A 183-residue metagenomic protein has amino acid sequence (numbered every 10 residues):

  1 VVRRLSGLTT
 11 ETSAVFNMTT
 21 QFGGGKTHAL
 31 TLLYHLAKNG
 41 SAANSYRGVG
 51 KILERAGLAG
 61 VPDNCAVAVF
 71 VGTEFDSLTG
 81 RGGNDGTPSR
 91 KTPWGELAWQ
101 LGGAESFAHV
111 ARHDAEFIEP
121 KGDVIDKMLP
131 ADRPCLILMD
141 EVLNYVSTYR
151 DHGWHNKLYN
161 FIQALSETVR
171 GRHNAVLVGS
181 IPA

Functional and structural regions predicted by a protein language model:
R4-V15, Q21: Phosphate-binding P-loop
F16-Q21, H28-D123: P-loop NTPase motor core
L33-Y34, V71-T73, D140-E141, R172-A175 (+1 more regions): A short beta-strand-to-loop transition that corresponds to the Sensor-1 phosphate-sensing loop of AAA+ P-loop ATPases
S41-L53, N156, R172-N174, G179-A183: Phosphate-handling catalytic cores of nucleic-acid transaction enzymes
P62-V67, R133-P134, R172-A175: Short glycine-/polar-rich loops that comprise or flank the Walker A/P-loop and associated switch/sensor motifs
L97-Q100, V124-A131, N156-L177: Substrate-engagement module of ASCE P-loop NTPases
F107-M139, Y149, T168, R172: Mid-core helix/loop region of P-loop NTP-binding domains shared across ATPases and GTPases
Y145-L158: Conserved ATPase-coupling elements of RecA-like P-loop NTPase cores
